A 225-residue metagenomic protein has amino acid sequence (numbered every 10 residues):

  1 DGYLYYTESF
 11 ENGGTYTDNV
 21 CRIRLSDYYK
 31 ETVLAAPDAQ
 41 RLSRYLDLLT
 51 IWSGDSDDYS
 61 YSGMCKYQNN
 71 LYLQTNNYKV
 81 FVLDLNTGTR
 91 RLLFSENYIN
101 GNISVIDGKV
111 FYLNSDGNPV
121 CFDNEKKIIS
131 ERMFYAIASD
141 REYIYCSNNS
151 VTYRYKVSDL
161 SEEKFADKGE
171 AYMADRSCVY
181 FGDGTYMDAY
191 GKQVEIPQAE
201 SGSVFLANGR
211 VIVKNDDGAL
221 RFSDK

Functional and structural regions predicted by a protein language model:
D1, Q40-I51, D58-K66, Y98-D107 (+3 more regions): Repeated scaffold domains used in trafficking and secretory/extracellular systems, primarily beta-propellers
L4-E8, K225: Gram-positive cell-envelope targeting signals
Y6-T7, L73, Y112, Y145-C146 (+2 more regions): Residue position within the beta-strands of beta-propeller blades
T7-F10, A36-D38: Short regulatory "switch" loops immediately downstream of catalytic or recognition motifs within protein catalytic
S9-T15, F222: Short, conserved, GDST-rich strand-edge loop motifs in beta-rich repeat architectures
D18-G54, K79-S95, G117-S130, S150-D167 (+2 more regions): Surface-exposed loop/turn elements that mediate protein-protein interactions on large endomembrane-trafficking
N69: Catalytic PLP-binding core of fold-type I/II PLP enzymes
Y98-N100, Y112-S115, S147-N149: Long amphipathic alpha-helical scaffold regions
